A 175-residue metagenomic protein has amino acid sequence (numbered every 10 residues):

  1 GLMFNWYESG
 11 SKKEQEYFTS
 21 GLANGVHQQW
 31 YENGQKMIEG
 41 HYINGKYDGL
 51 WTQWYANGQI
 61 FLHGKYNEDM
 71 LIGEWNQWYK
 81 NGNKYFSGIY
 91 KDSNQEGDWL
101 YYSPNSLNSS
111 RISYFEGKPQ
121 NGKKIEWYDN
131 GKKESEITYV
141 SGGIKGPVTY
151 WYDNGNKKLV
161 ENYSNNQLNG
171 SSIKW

Functional and structural regions predicted by a protein language model:
G1-W175: Glycine/tyrosine- and acidic-biased, solvent-exposed loop/turn segments at the edges of beta-strands
